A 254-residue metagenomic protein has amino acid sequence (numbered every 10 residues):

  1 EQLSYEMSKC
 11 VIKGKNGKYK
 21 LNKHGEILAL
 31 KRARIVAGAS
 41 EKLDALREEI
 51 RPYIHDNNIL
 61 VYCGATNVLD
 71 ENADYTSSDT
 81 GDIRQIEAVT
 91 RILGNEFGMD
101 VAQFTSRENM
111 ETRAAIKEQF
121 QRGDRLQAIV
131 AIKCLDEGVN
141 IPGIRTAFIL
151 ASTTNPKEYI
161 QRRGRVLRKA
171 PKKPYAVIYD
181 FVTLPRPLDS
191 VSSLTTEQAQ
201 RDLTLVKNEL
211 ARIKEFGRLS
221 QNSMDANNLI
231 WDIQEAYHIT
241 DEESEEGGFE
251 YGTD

Functional and structural regions predicted by a protein language model:
E1-N57, G64-R91: Interdomain helical connector at the RecA1-RecA2 junction of SF1/SF2 helicase-like NTPases
S40-L46, P156-I160, K172-Y175, L203 (+1 more regions): Amphipathic alpha-helical transducer elements in NTP-driven molecular machines
L60, D82-D136: Conserved helicase ATPase core of P-loop NTP-dependent helicases/translocases
T66-V68, N109, L135-D136, S152-N155 (+2 more regions): Conserved nucleotide-binding/hydrolysis micro-motifs of P-loop NTPases
N67-R84, L188-K207: Short, flexible/disordered intra-domain loops and linkers
Q127-I132, D136-T153, E158-R165, Y175-F181: A short beta-strand element within the Helicase C-terminal
R165-L203: Conserved segment of the helicase C-terminal RecA-like domain
S190-D254: Long, largely alpha-helical accessory region at the distal end of helicase-like NTP-driven motors
